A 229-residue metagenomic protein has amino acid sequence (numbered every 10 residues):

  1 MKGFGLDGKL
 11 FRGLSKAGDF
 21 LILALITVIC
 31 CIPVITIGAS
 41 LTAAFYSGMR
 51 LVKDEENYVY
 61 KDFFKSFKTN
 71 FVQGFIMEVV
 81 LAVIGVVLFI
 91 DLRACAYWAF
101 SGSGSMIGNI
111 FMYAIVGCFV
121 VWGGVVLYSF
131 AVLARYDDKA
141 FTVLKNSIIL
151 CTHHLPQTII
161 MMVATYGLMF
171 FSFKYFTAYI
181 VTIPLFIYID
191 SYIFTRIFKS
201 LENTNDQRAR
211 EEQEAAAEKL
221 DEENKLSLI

Functional and structural regions predicted by a protein language model:
M1-S101, S105-N109, G124-I229: Helix-coil boundary and N-terminal low-complexity module in membrane systems
N109-W122: Alpha-helical transmembrane segments
